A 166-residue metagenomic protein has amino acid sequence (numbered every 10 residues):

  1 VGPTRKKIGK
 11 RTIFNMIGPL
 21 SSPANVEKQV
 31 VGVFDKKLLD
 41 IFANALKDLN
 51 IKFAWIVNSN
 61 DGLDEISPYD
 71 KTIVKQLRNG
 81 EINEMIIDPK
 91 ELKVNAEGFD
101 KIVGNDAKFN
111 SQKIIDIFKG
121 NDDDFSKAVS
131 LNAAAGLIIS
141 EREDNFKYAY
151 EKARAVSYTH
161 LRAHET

Functional and structural regions predicted by a protein language model:
V1-G32: Phosphate/diphosphate-binding glycine-rich loops and adjacent basic-rich segments that engage nucleotide
N15-I17, V57-N58, N132: Short beta-strand segments
S22-V31, N60-G62, K93-Y158: Glycine-rich phosphate/diphosphate-binding loops and the adjacent beta-loop-alpha structural elements that coordinate
V26-V57, D61-D70: Glycine-rich ThDP/TPP pyrophosphate-binding loop and its adjacent helix/strand module within ThDP-dependent enzymes
V74: Anionic-ligand binding region
L77-E81: Short acidic-glycine loop/turn motifs at beta-strand connectors
T159-T166: Conserved small/polar residues in nucleotide/adenosyl-binding loops
